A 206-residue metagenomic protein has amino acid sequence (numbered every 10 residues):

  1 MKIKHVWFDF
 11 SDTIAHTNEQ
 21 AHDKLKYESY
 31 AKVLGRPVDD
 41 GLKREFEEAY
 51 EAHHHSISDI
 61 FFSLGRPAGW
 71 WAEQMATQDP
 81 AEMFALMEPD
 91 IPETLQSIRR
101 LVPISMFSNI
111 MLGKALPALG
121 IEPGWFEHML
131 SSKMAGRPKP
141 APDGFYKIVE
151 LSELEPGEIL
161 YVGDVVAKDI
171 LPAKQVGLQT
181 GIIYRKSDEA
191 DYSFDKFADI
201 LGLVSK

Functional and structural regions predicted by a protein language model:
M1-F8, G69, P92, Q96 (+1 more regions): Asp-based, Mg2+/Mn2+-dependent phosphohydrolase catalytic module
K2-P92, M111-K114: N-terminal helical cap/lid subdomain that shapes the substrate entry/recognition surface in HAD-like hydrolases
